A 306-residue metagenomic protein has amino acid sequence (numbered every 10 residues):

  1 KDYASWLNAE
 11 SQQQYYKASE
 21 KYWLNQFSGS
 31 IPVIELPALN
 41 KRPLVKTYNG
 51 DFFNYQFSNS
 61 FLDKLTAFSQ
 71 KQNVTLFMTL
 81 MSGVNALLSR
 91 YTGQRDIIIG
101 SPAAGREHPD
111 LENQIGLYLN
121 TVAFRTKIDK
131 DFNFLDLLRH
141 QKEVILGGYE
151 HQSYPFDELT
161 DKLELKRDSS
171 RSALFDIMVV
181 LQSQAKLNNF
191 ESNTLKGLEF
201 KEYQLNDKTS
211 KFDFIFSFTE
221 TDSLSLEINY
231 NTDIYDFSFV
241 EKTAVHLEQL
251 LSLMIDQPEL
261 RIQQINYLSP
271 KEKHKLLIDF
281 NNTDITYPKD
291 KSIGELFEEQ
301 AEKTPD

Functional and structural regions predicted by a protein language model:
K1-Q13, E20-G29, P37-R42, G50-E241 (+4 more regions): Adenylate-forming
K46: Carboxylate-rich, polar loop motifs that coordinate divalent cations or form catalytic acidic clusters
Q263-L276: Short, highly charged C-terminal tails/helix-capping segments
